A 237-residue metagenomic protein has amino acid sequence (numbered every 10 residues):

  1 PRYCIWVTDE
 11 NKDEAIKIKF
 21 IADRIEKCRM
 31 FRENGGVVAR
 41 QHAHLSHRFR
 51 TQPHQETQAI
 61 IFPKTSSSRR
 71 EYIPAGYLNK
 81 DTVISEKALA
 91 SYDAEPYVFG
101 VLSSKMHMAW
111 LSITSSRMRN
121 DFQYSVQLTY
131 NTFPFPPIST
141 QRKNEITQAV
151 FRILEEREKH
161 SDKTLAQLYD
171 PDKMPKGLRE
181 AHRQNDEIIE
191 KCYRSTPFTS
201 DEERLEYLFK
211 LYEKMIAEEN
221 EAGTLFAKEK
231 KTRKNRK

Functional and structural regions predicted by a protein language model:
P1-E145, R152, K231-R236: Polybasic, glycine- and aromatic-enriched phosphate-binding surface used to engage nucleic acids
F20-C28, Y130-K237: Non-catalytic DNA-recognition/assembly elements of restriction-modification systems
